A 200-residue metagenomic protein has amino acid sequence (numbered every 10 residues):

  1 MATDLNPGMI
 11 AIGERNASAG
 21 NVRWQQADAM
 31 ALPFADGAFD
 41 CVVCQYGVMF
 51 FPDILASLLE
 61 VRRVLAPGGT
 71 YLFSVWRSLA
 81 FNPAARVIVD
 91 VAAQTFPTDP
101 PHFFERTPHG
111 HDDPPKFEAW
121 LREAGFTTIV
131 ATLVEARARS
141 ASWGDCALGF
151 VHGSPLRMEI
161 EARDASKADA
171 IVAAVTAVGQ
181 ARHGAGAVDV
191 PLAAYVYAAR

Functional and structural regions predicted by a protein language model:
M1-A35, C41, L55-L59: Class I SAM-dependent methyltransferase SAM/SAH-binding core
I10-S18, A93, E118, R122 (+1 more regions): Class I S-adenosyl-L-methionine
A38-Y46, L72, A194-Y197: Short SAM/SAH-binding signature in class I
D40-L55, R77: A short SAM/SAH-binding and catalytic strip from SAM-dependent methyltransferases
C44-G47, I88, C146: Generic structural signal for conserved hydrophobic packing positions in ordered secondary structure
L55-A56, R62, A66-A141, R157 (+1 more regions): Conserved catalytic/acceptor-binding region of the Class I
A124, I129-A185: C-terminal helical/coil "lid" or tail adjacent to the Rossmann-like core of SAM-dependent
